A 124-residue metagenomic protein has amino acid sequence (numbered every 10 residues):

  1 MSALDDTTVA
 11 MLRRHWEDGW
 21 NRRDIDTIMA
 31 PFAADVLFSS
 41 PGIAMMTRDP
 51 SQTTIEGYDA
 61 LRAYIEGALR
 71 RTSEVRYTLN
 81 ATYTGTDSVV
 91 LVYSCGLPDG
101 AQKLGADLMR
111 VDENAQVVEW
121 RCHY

Functional and structural regions predicted by a protein language model:
M1, E17, P50: Generic anion/oxyanion-binding catalytic loop in active/binding sites
M1, M11, M29, M45-M46 (+1 more regions): Detector for methionine-enriched segments
A3-L4, R62-Y124: A beta-strand edge to alpha-helix "cap/lid" segment located at domain peripheries
L4-D24, P31: Short, aromatic-enriched amphipathic alpha-helices that serve as compact interaction elements
D6, I25-T82: A solvent-exposed, acidic/Ser-Thr-rich amphipathic alpha-helical stretch
